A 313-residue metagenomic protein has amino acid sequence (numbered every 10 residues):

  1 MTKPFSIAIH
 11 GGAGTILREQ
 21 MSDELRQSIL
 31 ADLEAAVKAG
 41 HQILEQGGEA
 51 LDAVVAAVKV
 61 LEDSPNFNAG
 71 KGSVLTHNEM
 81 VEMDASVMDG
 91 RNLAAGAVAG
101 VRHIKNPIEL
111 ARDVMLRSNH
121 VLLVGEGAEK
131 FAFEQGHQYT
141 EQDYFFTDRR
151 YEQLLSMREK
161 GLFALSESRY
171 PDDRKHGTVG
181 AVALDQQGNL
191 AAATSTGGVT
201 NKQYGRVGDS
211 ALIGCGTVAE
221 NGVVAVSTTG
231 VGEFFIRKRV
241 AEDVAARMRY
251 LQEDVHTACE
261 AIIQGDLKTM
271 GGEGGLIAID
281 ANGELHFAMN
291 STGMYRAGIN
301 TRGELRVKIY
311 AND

Functional and structural regions predicted by a protein language model:
M1-D313: Alpha/propeptide regions of enzymes that mature by internal proteolysis
